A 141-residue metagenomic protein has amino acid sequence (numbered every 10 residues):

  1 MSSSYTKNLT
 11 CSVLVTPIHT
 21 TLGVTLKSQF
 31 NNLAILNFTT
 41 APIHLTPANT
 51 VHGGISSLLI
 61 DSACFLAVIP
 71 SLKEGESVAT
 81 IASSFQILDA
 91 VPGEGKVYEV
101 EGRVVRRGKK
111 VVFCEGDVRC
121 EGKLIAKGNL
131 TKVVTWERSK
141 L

Functional and structural regions predicted by a protein language model:
M1-L141: Terminal targeting signals and extreme-terminal segments of soluble enzymes
